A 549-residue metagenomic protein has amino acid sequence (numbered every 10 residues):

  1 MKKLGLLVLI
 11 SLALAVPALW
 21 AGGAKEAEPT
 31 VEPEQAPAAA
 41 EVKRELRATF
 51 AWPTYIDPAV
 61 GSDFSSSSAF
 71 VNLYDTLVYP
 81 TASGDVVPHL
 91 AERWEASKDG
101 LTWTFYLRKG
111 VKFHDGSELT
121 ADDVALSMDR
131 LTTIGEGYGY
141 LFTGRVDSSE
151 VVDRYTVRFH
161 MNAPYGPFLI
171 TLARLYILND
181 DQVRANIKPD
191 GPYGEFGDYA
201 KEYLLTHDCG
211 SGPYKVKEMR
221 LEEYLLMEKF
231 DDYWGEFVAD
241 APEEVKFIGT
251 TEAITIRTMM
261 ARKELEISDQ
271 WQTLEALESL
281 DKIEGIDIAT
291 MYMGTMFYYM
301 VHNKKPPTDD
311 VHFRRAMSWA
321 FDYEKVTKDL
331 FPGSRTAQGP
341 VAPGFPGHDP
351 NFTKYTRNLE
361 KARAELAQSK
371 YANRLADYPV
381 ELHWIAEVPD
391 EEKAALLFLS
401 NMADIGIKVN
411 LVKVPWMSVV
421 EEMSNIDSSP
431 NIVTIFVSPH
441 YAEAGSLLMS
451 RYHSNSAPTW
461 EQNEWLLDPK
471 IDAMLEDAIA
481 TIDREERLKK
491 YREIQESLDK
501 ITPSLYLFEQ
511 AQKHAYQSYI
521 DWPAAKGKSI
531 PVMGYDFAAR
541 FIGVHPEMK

Functional and structural regions predicted by a protein language model:
A39, T327, G347, K408-V420 (+2 more regions): Extracytoplasmic/peripheral linker and loop segments enriched in polar/acidic and small residues with frequent Thr/Pro
A48, R220-E223, E244, S369-P439 (+3 more regions): Ligand/substrate-recognition segments at binding pockets and active sites
T49-K98, D129, C209-G210: N-terminal lobe/hinge region of extracytoplasmic solute-binding protein
T81, D85, L175-F237, E360 (+2 more regions): Gly/Pro-rich hinge or "lid" segments in bacterial periplasmic/extracellular proteins
L141-P192: Surface-exposed binding/hinge segments that line and control ligand-binding clefts or catalytic entry sites
K215, E228-D231, T308-I405, N410 (+4 more regions): Append "and occasionally in soluble cytosolic enzymes with long acidic Gly/Pro-rich linkers
D232-E278, K408: Ligand-site clamp/hinge motif
Y516-K549: Long beta-strand-rich cores associated with HINT superfamily self-processing modules
